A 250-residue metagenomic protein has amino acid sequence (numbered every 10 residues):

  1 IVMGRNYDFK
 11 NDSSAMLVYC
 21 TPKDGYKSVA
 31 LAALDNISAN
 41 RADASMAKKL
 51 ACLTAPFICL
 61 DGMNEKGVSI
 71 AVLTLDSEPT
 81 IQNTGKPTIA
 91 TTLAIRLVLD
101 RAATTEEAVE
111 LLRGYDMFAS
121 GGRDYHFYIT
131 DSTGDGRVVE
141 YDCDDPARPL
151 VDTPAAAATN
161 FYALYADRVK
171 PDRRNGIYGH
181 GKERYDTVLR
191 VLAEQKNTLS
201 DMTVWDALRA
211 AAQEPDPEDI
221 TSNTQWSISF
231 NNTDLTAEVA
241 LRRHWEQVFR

Functional and structural regions predicted by a protein language model:
I1-K48, T54-F57, D61-R101, E106-E107 (+2 more regions): C-terminal, well-structured catalytic/ligand-binding subdomain of enzymes
L111-L112, S120: Phosphate-interacting basic helix/loop segments used at nucleotide- and nucleic-acid interfaces
Y115: Conserved short alpha-helical segments that host acidic/polar catalytic motifs at enzyme active sites
